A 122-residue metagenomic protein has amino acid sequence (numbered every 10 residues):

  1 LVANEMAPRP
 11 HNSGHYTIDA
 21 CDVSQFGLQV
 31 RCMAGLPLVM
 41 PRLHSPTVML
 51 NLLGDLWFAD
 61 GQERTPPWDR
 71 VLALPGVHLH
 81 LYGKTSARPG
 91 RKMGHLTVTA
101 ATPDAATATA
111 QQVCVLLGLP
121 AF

Functional and structural regions predicted by a protein language model:
L1-E5: Protein kinase-like catalytic core scaffold
A7-A59: Active-site "cap" helix and flanking loop/linker of ATP-utilizing ligase/carboxylase catalytic domains
I18, P41-R42, Q62, A108 (+2 more regions): Short linear functional motifs in flexible/disordered or boundary regions
D22-V23, V30-M33, D60, G76-H80 (+1 more regions): Short, surface-exposed, polar/charged, turn-prone segments marking secondary-structure boundaries
G27, L50, P66, V77 (+2 more regions): A generic structural signal for well-ordered alpha-helical surface patches
C32, R70-V71, T109, L116: Residues that form generic nucleotide/phosphate-binding pockets
L43-S45, L52-A87: Glycine-rich active-site loop/lid that clamps phosphate-bearing ligands
L81-F122: Generic C-terminus detector
